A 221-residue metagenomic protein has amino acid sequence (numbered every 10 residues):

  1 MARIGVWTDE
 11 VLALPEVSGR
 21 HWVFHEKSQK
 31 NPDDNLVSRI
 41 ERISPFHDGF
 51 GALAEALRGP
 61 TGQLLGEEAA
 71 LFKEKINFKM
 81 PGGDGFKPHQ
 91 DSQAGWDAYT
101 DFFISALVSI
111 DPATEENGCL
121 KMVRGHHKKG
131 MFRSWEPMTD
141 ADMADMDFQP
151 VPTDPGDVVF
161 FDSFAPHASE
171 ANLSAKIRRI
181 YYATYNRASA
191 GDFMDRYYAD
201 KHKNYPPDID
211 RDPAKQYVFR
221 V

Functional and structural regions predicted by a protein language model:
M1-P88, A94-D97: Non-heme Fe(II)-dependent double-stranded beta-helix
V17-V23, A165-P166, E170-V221: Non-heme Fe(II)/2-oxoglutarate
L57, D91-F103, M146-D147, T153 (+1 more regions): A short beta-loop-beta micro-motif enriched in histidine and acidic residues
E67, S92-D101, I110-C119: Active-site region of the double-stranded beta-helix
E74-I76, A106-V108, Y181-Y185: A structural signal for short, well-ordered beta-strand segments
K75, Q90-S92, V108-P112, R124: Short, structured patches in soluble enzyme cores that scaffold and shape functional sites
K87-A94, V108, P137-M138, M143-D145: Active-site glycine-rich loop that binds ribose-phosphate moieties when present
A113-A168, A190, K203-I209: Double-stranded beta-helix
